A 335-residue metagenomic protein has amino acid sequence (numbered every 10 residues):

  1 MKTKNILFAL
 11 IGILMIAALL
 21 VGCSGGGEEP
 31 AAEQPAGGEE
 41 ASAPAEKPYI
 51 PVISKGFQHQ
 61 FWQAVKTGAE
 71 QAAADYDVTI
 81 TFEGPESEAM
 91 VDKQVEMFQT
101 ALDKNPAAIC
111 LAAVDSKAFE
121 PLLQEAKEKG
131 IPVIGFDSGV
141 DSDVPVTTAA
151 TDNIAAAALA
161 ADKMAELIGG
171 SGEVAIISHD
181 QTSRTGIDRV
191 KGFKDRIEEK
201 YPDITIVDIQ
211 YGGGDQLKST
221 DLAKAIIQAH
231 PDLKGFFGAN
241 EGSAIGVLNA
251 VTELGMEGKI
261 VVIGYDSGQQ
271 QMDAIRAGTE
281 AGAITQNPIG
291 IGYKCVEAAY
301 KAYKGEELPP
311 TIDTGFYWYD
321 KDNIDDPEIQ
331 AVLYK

Functional and structural regions predicted by a protein language model:
M1-I11: Bacterial N-terminal signal peptides that target proteins for export
A9, G22-K335: A residue-level marker of the well-folded mature domains of exported/periplasmic proteins
